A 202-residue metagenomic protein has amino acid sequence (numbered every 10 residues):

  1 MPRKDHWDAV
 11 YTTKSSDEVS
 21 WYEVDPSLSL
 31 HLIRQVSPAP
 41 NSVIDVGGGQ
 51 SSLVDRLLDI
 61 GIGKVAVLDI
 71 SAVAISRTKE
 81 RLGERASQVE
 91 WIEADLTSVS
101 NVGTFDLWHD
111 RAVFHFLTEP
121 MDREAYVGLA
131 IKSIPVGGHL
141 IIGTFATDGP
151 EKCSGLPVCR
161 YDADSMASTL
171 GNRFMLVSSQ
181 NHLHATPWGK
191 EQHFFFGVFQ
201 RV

Functional and structural regions predicted by a protein language model:
M1-G103, L117-S133, G138-V202: Class I (Rossmann-like) S-adenosyl-L-methionine-dependent methyltransferase catalytic domain, capturing the SAM-binding
H109: A conserved beta-strand element that flanks and buttresses the S-adenosyl-L-methionine
A112-F116: Short catalytic micro-motifs in class I SAM-dependent methyltransferases
